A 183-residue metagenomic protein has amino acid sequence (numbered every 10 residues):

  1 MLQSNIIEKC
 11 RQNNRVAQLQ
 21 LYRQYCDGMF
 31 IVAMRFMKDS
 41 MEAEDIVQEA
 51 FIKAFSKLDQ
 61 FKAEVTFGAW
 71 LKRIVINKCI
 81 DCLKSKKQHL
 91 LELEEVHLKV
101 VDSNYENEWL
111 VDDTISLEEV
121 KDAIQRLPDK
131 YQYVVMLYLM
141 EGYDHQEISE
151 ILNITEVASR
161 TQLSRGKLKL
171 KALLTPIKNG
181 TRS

Functional and structural regions predicted by a protein language model:
N5, K9, L91, E119 (+2 more regions): C-terminal edge and immediately downstream basic/flexible tail or linker adjoining helix-turn-helix-like DNA-binding
R11-Q12, E49-T66, S85-K87: Sigma70-family region 2
R11-Q20, I31-E49, E156, N179-T181: Short, charged helix-capping/linker segments at alpha-helix termini
Y22-S40, K57, I124, L173-P176: Amphipathic, Lys/Arg- and hydrophobic-enriched alpha-helical face
I31, D45-I52, V65-N77: Structural recognition of an alpha-helix C-terminal capping motif at a helix-to-coil junction
D59-K62, R73-L93: Arg/Lys-rich amphipathic alpha helix in sigma70-family domain 2
H89-L117, D144: Internal acidic/polar
E118, D122-Y133, E141-A158: Helix-turn-helix DNA-binding module
